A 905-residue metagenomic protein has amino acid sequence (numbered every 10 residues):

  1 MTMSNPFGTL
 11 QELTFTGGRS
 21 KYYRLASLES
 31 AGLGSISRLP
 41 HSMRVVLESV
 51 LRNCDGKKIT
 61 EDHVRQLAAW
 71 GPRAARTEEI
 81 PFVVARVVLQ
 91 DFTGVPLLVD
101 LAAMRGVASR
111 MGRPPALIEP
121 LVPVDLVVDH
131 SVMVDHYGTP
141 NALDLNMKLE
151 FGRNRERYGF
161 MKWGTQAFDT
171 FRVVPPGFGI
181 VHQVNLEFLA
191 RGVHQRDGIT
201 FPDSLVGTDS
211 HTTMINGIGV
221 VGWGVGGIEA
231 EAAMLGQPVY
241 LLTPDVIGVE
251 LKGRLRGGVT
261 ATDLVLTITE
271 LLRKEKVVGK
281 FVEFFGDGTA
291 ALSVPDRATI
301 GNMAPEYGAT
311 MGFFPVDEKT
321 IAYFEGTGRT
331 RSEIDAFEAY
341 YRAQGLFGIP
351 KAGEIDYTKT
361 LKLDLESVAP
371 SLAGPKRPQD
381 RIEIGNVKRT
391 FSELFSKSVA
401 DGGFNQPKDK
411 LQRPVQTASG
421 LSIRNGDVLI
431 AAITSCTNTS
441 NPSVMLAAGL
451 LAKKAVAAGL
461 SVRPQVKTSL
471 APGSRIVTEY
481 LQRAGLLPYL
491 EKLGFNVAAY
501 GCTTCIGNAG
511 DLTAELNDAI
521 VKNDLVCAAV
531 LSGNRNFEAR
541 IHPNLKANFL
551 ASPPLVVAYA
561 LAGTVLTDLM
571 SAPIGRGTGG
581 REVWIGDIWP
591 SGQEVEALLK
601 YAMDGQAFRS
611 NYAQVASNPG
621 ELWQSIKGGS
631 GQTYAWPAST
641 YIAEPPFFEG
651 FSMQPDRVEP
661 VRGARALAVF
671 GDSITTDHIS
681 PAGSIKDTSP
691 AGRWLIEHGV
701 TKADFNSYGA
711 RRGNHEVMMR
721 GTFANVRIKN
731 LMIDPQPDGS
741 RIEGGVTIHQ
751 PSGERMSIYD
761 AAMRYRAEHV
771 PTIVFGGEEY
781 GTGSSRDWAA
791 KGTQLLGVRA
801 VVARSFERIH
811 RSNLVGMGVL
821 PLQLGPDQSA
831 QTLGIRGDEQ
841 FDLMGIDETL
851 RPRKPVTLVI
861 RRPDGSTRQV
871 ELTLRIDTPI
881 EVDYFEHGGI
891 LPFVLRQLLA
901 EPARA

Functional and structural regions predicted by a protein language model:
M1-A905: Fe-S-dependent hydro-lyases/dehydratases of central metabolism
